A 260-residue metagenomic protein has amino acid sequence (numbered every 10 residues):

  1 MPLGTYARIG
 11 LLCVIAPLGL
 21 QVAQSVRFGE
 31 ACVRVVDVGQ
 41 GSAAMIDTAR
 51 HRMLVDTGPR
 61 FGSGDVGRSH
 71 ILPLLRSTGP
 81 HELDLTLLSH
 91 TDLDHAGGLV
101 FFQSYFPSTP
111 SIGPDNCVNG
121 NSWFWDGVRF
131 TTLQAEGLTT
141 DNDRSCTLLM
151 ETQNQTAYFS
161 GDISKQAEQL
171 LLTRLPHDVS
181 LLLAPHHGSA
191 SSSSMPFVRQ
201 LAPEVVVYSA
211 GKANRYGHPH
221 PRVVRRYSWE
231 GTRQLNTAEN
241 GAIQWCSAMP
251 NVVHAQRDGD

Functional and structural regions predicted by a protein language model:
M1-D260: Non-globular, low-confidence helical/coil segments that flank catalytic cores
